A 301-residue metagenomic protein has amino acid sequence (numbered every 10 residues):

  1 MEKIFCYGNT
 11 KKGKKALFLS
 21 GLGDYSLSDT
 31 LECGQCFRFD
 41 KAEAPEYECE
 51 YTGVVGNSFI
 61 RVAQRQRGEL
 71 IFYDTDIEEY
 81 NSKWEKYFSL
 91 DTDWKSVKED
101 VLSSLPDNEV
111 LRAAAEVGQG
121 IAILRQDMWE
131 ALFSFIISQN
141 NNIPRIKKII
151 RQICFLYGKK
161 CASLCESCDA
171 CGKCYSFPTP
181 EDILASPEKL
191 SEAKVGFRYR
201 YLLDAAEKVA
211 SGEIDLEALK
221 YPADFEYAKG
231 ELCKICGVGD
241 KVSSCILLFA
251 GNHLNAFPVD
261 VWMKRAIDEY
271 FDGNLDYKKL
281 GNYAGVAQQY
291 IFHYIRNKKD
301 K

Functional and structural regions predicted by a protein language model:
M1-K301: HhH-family (HhH-GPD) DNA N-glycosylase catalytic core used in base-excision repair
